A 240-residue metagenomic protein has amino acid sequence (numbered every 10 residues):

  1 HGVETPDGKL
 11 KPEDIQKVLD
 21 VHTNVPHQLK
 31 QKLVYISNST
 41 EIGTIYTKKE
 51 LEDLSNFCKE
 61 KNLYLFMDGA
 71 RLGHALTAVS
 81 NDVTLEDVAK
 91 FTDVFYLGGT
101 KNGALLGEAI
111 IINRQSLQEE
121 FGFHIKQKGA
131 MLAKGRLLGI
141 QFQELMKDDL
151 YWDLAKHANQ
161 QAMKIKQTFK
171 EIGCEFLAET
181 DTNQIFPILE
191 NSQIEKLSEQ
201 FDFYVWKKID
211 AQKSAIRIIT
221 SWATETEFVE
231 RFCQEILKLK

Functional and structural regions predicted by a protein language model:
H1-K30: PLP-dependent aminotransferase-like
K9-K11, N24-H27, Y35-I45, M67 (+2 more regions): Short, well-ordered, mixed-charge alpha-helical segments that flank or form enzyme active sites
K17, K49-E60, V83, D87-K90 (+4 more regions): Alpha-helical scaffolding segments of alpha/beta enzyme cores, especially the outer helices of TIM-barrel or partial
K30-T40, I45, D82-T182: Active-site C-terminal subdomain of aminotransferase-like
L33, Y64-F66, V94, Q184 (+1 more regions): Structural preference for beta-strand elements that scaffold enzyme active sites
S39, A70-L72, T100, N183 (+1 more regions): Active-site beta-loop-alpha junctions enriched in small/polar residues
Y46-A78: Catalytic PLP-binding core of fold-type I/II PLP enzymes
M163-K164, T168-K238: Conserved C-terminal alpha-helix-loop-beta "cap" of PLP-dependent enzymes that closes/shapes the active-site mouth
